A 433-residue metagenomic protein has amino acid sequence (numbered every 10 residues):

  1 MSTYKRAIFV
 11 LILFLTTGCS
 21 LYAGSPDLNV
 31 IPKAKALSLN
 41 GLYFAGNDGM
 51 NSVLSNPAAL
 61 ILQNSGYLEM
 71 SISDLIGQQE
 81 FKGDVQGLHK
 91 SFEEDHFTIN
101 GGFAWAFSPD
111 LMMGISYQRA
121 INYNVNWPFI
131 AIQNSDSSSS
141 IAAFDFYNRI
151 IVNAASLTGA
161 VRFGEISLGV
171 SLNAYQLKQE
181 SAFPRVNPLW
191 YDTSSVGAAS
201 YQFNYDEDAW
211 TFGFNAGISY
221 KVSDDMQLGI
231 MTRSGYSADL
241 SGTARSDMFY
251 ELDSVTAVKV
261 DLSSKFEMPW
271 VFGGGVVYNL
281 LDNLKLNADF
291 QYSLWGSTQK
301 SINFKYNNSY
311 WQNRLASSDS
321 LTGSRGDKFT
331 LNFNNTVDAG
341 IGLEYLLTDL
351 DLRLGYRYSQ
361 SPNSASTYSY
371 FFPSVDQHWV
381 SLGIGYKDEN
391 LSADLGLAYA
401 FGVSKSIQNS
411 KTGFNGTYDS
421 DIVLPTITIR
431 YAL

Functional and structural regions predicted by a protein language model:
M1-F9: Bacterial N-terminal signal peptides that target proteins for export
V10-G18: Bacterial N-terminal signal peptides
Y22-N40, F44, S65, H96-L433: Outer-membrane beta-barrel porins/channels
N29, G66, S71-G77: Glycine- and acidic-residue-biased ligand/ion/polar-headgroup-sensing regions
S38-D48, I76-D95: Surface-exposed strand-loop-strand hairpins of Gram-negative outer-membrane beta-barrel proteins
V53-A59: N-terminal periplasmic accessory domains that precede and gate Gram-negative outer-membrane beta-barrel machines
